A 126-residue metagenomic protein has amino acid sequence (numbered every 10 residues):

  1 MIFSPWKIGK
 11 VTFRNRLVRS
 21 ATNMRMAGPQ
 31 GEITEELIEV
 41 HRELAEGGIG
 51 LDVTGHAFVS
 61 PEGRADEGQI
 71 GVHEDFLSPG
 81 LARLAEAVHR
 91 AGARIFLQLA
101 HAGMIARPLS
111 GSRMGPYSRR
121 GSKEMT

Functional and structural regions predicted by a protein language model:
M1-S20, V88: N-terminal amphipathic alpha-helix/helix-capping segment at the start of soluble metabolic enzymes
S4, L17-S20, D52-T54, I95-L99: Hydrophobic faces of well-ordered beta-strands that scaffold small-molecule active sites in alpha/beta enzyme cores
R19, L44, G48, V88 (+1 more regions): Conserved, mostly hydrophobic/aromatic
S20-Q30, D66-I70: Short, basic, glycine/proline-bearing loop/turn elements
E32-L44: Short, acidic/polar
L51-S78, L99-R113: Glycine-rich, proline-tolerant flexible connector loops at the mouths of alpha/beta enzymes
R83-I95: A structural motif corresponding to the C-terminal end of an alpha-helix and its immediate exit/capping segment
E86-H89, A100-T126: Non-globular sequence segments
